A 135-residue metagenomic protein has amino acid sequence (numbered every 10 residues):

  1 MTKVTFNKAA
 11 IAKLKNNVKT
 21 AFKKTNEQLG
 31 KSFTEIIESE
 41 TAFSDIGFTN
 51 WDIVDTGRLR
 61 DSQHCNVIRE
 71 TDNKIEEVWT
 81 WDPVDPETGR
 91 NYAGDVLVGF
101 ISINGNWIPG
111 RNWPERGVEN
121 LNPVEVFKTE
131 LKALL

Functional and structural regions predicted by a protein language model:
M1-T88, G94-L135: Short, Lys/Arg-rich flexible segments
